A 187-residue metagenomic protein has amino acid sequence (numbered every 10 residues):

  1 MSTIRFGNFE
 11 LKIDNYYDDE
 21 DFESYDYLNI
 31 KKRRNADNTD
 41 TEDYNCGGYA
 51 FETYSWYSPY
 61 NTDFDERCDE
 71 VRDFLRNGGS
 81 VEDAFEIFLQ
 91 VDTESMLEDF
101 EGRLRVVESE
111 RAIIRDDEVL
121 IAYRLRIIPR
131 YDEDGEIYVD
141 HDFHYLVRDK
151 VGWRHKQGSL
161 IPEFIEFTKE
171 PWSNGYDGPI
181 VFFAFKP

Functional and structural regions predicted by a protein language model:
M1, E10, C68, D134-E136 (+1 more regions): Low-complexity, intrinsically disordered short peptide segments enriched in small/polar/basic residues
M1-N29, D116, D132: Long, compositionally biased regulatory regions of eukaryotic proteins
L11-I13, V81, S109, P179-F183: Generic structural motif
D14, E23-Y25, G47, I121 (+2 more regions): Intrinsically disordered, low-complexity segments enriched in small/polar residues
Y16-D99: Cysteine-nucleophile protease catalytic domains, especially the papain-like/related folds used in DUB/UBL proteases
G48-Y49, I121, G152, V181: Generic structural signal for residues positioned in beta-strands
R72-L160: ...with weaker cross-activation on analogous glycine-rich loops/strands in unrelated enzymes
K150-P187: Active-site or metal-binding loop neighborhoods of secreted/extracellular toxin and effector enzymes
